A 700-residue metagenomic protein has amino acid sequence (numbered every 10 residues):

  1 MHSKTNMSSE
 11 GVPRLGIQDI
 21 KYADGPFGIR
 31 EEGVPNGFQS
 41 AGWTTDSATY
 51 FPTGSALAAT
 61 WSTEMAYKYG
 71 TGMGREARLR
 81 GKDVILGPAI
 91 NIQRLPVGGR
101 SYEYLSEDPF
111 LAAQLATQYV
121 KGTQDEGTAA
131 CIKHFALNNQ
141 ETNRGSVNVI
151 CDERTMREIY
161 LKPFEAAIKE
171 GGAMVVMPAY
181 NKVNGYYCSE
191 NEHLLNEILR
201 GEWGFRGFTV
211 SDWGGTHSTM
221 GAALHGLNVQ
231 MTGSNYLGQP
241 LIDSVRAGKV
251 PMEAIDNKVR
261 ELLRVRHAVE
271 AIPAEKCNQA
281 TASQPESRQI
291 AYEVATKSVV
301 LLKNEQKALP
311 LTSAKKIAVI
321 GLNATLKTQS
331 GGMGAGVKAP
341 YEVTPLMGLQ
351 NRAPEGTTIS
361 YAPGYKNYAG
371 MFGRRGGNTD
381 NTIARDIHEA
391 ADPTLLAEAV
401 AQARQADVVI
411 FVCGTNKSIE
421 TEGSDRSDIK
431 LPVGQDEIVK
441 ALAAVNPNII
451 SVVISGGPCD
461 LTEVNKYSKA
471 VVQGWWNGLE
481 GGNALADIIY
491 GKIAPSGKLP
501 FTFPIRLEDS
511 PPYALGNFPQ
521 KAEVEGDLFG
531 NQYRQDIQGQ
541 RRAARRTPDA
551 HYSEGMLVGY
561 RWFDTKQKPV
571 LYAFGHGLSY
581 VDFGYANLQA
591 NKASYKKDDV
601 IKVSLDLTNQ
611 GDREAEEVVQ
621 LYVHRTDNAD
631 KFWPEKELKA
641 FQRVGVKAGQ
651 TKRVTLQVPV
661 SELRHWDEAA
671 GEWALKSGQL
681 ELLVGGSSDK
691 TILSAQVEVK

Functional and structural regions predicted by a protein language model:
M1-E668, E672-K690, E698-K700: Glycoside hydrolase catalytic-domain context in secreted enzymes
